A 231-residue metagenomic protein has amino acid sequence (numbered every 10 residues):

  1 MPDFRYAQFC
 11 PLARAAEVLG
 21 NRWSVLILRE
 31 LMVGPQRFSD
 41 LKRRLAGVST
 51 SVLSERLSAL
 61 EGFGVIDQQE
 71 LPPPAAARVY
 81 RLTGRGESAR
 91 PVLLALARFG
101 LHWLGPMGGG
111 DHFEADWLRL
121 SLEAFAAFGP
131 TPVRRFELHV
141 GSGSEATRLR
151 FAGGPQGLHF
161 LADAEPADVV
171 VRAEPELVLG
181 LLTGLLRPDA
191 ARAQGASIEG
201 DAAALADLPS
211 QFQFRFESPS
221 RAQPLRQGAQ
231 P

Functional and structural regions predicted by a protein language model:
M1-Q8: N-terminal intrinsically disordered/low-complexity leader segments
C10-S49: N-terminal helix-turn-helix DNA-binding core of bacterial DNA-binding proteins
G20, P72-L96: Basic, amphipathic "hinge/linker" alpha-helix immediately C-terminal to the N-terminal HTH DNA-binding motif
L53-F63: Basic amphipathic alpha-helical segments that dock to polyanions
R85-A152, A202-P231: Acidic, aliphatic-rich amphipathic alpha-helical segments
R148-V170: A short, structured beta-strand/loop element
A164-P231: C-terminal interaction segments
